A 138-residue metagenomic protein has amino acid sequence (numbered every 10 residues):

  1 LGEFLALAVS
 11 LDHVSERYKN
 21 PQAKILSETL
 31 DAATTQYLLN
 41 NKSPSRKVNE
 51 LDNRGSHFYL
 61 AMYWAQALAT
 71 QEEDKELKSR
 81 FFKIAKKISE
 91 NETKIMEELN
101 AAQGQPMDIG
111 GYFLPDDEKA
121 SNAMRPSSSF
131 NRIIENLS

Functional and structural regions predicted by a protein language model:
L1-W64, K83, N91, E97: Extended, well-ordered protein cores
K19, Q103-G104, S138: Glycine-centered secondary-structure boundary/capping sites
A69-E72, E76: Ligand-binding pocket scaffold of soluble enzyme catalytic domains
K78-K86: Short, charged, amphipathic alpha-helical segments
S89-T93, P115: Short glycine/threonine-rich loop-to-helix capping motif typified by GTGT followed within a few residues by an Asp-Pro
M96-F113: A glycine-biased, small/acidic residue-tolerant capping/turn segment at secondary-structure junctions
E118-S138: C-terminal accessory extensions/subdomains outside the catalytic/core fold
